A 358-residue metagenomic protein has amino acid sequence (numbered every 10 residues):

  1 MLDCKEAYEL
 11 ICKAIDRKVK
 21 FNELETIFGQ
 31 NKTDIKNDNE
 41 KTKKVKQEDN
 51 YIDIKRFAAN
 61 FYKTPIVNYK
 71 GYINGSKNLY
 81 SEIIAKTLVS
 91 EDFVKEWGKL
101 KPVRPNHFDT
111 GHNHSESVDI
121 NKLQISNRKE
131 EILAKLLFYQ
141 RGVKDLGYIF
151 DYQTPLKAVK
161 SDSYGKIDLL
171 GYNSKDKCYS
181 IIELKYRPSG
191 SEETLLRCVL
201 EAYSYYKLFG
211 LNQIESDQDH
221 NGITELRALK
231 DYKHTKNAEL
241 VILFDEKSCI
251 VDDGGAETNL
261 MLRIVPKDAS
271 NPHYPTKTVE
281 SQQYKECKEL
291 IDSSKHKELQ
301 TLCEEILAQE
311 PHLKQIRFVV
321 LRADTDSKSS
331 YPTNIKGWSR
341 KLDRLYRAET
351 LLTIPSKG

Functional and structural regions predicted by a protein language model:
M1-G358: Charged, terminal alpha-helix-loop-beta segments that serve as non-catalytic nucleic-acid engagement and/or assembly
